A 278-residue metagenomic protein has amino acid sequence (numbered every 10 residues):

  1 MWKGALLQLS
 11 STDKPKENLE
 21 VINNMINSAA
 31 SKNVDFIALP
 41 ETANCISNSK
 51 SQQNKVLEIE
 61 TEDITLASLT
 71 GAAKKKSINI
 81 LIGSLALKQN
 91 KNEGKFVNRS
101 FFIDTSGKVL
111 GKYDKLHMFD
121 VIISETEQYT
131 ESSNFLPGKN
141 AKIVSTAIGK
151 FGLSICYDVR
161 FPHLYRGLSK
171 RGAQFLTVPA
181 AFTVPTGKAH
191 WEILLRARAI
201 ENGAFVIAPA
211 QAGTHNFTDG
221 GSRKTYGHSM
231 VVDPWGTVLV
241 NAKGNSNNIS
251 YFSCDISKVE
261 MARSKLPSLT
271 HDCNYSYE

Functional and structural regions predicted by a protein language model:
M1-A5: Extreme N-terminal starter segment of soluble prokaryotic enzymes
Q8-D13: Short polar catalytic/cofactor-binding loops
P15, N24-S106, K112, F182-E201: Cys-nucleophile CN-hydrolase/nitrilase-fold catalytic domain and related Cys-dependent amidase chemistry that acts on
S51-Q52, F101, K112-F119, M230 (+1 more regions): Short beta->alpha transition motifs characteristic of CBS
T61-I82, K150, V159-I249: CN hydrolase (nitrilase-like) catalytic-core segments centered on the catalytic cysteine and neighboring Lys/Glu
I82-S84, R99-F102, K142-V144, S229-V231 (+1 more regions): Short beta-strand scaffold segments in enzyme catalytic cores
K91-R171, V184-I193, A197, M261-S268: Active-site catalytic loop in hydrolytic enzyme cores
S257-E278: A short C-terminal boundary segment appended to hydrolase-like catalytic domains
